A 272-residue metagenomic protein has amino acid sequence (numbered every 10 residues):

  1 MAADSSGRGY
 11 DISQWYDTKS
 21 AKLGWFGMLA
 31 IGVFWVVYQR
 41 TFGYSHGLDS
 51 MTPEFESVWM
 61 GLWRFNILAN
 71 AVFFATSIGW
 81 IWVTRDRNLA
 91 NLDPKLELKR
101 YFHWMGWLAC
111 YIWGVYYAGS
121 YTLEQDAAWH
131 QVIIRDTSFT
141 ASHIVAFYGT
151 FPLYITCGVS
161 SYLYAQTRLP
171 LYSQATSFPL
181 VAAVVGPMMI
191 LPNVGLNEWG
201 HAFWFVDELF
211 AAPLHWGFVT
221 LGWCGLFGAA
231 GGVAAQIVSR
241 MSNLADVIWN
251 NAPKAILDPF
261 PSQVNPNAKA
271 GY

Functional and structural regions predicted by a protein language model:
M1-D86: N-terminal topogenic module of multi-pass integral membrane proteins
M1-L23, S50-E54, D86-L96, G232-Y272: N-terminal juxtamembrane cytosolic/stromal segments of multi-pass membrane proteins
S5-A30, P94-A109, R168-A183: Alpha-helical transmembrane segments and their helix-start/interface "positive-inside/aromatic belt" motifs in integral
F34-T52, Y117-Q131, L191-F205: Membrane-helix interface motif
S50-I67, Q131-A146, F205-G222: Membrane-interface segments at the starts/ends of alpha-helical transmembrane spans
A69-W129, S161: Internal transmembrane alpha-helix with an interfacial aromatic "cap," most often the third helix
C110-A175: Membrane-proximal helix-loop-helix units in multi-pass membrane proteins
S177-Y272: C-terminal transmembrane-bundle signature of multipass membrane proteins, characterized by strong activation on
